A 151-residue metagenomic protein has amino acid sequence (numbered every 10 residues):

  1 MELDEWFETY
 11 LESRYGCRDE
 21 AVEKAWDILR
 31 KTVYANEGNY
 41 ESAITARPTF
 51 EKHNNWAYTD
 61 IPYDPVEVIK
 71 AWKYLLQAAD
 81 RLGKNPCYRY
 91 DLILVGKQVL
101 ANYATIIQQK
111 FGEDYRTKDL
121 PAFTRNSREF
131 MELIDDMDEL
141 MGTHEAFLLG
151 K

Functional and structural regions predicted by a protein language model:
M1-K151: Substrate-binding groove of N-acetylhexosamine-processing glycoside hydrolases
